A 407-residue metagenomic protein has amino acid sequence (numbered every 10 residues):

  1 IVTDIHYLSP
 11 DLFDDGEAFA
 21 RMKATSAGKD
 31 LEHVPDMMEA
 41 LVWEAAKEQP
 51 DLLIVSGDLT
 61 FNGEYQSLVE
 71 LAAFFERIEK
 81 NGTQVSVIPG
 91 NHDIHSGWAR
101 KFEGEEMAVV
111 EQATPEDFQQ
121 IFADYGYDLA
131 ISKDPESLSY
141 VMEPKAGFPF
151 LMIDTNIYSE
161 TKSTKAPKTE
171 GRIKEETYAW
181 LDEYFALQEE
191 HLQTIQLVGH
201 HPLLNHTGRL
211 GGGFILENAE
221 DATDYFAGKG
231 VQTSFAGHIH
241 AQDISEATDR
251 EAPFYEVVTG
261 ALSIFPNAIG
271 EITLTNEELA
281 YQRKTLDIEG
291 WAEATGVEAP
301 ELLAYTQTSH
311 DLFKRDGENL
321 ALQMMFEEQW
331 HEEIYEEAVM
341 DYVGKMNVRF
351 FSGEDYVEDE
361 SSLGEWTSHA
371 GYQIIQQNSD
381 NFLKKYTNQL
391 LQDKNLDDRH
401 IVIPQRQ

Functional and structural regions predicted by a protein language model:
I1-Y65: N-terminal active-site segment of His-dependent metallophosphoesterases
D4, L53, D58, L71 (+6 more regions): Divalent metal-coordination and catalytic microenvironments
L8-D11, F61-G63, N91-A99, Y158-T161 (+3 more regions): Active-site environment of divalent metal-dependent phosphoester hydrolases
M37-L41, D134-Y140, L181-E183, N218-D221: Alpha-helical scaffolding within the catalytic cores of extracellular/periplasmic polymer-degrading hydrolases
A46-L52, Q84, P149-M152, T164-Y255: His/acidic metal-ligating clusters that form di-metal
T60-S67, S132, G212-F214, L262-F265: Acidic-and-aromatic substrate-binding clefts and catalytic sites of carbohydrate-active enzymes
E70-A179, R250-A252, E256, E271 (+1 more regions): Extended active-site neighborhood of metal-dependent phosphoesterases/phosphodiesterases
E293-Q407: Non-catalytic terminal accessory segments
